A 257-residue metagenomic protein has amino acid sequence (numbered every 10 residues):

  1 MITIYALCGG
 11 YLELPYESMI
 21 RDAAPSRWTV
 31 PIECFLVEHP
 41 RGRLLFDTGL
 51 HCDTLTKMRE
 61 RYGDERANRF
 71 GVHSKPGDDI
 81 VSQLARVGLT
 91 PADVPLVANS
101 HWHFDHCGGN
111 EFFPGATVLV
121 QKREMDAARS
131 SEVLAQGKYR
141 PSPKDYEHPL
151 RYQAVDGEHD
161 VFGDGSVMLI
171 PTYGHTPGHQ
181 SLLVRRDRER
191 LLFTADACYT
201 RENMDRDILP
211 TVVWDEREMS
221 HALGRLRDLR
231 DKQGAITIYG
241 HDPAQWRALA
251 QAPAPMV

Functional and structural regions predicted by a protein language model:
I2-T3, Y11-S82, S181-A197: Conserved beta-strand hairpin/beta-sheet module of binuclear metal-dependent hydrolase folds, prominently
G9-G10, T48-H51, W102, G174-T176 (+2 more regions): Active-site metal-binding loops of divalent metal-dependent hydrolases
C52, E60, A67-S82, S181 (+1 more regions): Cap/insert and terminal regions of metallo-dependent hydrolase folds
V72-D93, T117, K122-P171, R217-G234: Metallo-beta-lactamase
V94-D105: Metallo-beta-lactamase
E111-P114: Short, conserved loop/helix-junction motifs that constitute active-site signature segments in enzyme catalytic cores
I170-Q180: Active-site glycine- and acidic-residue-rich loops that bind and position anionic ligands or nucleotide-like cofactors
